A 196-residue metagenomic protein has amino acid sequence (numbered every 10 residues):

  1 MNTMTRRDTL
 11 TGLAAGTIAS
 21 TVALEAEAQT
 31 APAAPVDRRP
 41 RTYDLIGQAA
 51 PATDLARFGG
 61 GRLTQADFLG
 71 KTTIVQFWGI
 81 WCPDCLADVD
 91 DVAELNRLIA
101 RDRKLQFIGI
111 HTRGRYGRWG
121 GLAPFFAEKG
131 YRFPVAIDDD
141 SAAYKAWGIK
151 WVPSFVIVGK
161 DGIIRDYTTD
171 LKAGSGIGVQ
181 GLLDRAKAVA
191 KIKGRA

Functional and structural regions predicted by a protein language model:
M1-G16: N-terminal secretory signal peptides and thylakoid transit peptides that target proteins across membranes
A26-A52, L69: N-proximal helix/coil linker or "cap" segments that precede and/or mark the start of modular domains
T53-T73: A short beta-strand-turn-helix
Q76-C82, T112: Aromatic-flanked redox-active Cys/Sec active sites in thiol-based oxidoreductases, especially the WC-centered
L86-K129, D139-A146: Structural microenvironment flanking redox-active thiols in thiol-disulfide oxidoreductases
Y131-F133, I149-V156: Structural micro-motif
G159-A196: Thiol-/selenol-based redox modules, centered on thioredoxin-like and closely related oxidoreductase domains
